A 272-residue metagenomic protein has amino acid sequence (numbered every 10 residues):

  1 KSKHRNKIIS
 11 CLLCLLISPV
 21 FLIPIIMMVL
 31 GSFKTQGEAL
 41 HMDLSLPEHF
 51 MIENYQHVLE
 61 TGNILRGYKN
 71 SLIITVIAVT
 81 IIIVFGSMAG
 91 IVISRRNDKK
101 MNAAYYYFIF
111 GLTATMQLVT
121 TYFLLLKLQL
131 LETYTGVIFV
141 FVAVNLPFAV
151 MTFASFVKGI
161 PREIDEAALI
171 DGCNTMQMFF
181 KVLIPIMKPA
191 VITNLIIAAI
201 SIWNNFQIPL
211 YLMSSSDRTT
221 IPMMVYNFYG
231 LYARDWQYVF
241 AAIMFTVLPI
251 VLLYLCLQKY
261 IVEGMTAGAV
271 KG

Functional and structural regions predicted by a protein language model:
K1-G272: A hydrophobic, multi-pass inner-membrane permease signature
